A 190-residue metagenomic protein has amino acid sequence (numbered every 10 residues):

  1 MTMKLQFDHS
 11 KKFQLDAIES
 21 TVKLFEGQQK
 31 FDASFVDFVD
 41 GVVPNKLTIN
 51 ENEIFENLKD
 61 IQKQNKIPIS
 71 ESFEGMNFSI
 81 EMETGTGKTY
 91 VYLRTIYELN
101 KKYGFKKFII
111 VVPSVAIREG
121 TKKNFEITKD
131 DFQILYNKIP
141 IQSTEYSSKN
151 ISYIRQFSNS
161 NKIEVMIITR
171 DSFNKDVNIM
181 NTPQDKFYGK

Functional and structural regions predicted by a protein language model:
M1-K190: RecA-like P-loop NTPase motor core of helicase/translocase proteins
